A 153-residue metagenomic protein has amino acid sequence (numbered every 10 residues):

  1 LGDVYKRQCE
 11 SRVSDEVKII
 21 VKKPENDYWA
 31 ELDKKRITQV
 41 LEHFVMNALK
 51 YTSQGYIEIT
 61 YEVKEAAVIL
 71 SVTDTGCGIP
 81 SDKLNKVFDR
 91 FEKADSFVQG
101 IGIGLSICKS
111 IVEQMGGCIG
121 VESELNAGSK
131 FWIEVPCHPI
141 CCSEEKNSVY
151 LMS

Functional and structural regions predicted by a protein language model:
L1-Y5: Short, small-residue-biased leader/transition segments that mark boundaries at the very start of proteins
E16-Y28: Conserved catalytic submotifs in the C-terminal HATPase_c
A48-L49: Short helix-loop "hinge" at the ATP-lid/N-box region of the Bergerat-fold HATPase_c
D74: Acidic ATP/Mg2+-coordinating residue in the GHKL
I79-F91: Short conserved segment of the HATPase_c
G104, C108: Short alpha-helical Gxxx[C/S/T] motif in the catalytic ATP-binding
